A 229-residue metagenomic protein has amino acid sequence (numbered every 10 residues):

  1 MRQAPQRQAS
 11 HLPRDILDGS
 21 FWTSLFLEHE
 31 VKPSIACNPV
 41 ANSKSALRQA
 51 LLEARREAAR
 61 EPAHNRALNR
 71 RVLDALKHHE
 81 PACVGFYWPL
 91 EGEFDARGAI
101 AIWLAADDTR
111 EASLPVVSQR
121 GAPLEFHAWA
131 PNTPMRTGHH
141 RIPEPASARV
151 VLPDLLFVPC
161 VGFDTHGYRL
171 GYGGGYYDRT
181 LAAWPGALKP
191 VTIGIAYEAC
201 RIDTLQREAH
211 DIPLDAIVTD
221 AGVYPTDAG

Functional and structural regions predicted by a protein language model:
R2, R7, H11-L152: N-terminal active-site beta-alpha-beta segment that forms phosphate/nucleotide-binding and substrate-recognition loops
P13-G19, H29, I35, R120-G229: Conserved phosphate- and dinucleotide-binding cores of soluble alpha/beta proteins, encompassing both enzyme active
